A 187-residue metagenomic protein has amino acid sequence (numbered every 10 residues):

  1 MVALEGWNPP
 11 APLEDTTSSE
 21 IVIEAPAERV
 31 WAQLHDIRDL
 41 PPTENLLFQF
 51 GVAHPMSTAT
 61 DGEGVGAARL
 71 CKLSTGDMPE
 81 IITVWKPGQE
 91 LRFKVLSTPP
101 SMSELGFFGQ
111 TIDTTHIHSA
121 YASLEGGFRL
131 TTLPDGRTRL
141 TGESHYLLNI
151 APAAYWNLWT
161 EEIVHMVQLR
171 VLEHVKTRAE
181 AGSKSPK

Functional and structural regions predicted by a protein language model:
M1-G62, S74-P79: Hydrophobic ligand-binding cavity/cleft-lining segments
G6-N8, A67-R69, T111-H118: Short, P/G- and charge-enriched loop/turn segments at secondary-structure junctions
E14-E20, A68, D77, E90 (+2 more regions): Intrinsic-disorder/low-complexity, polar/charged segments enriched in Ser/Thr/Lys/Arg/Asp/Glu/Gln
G66-R69, W159-E161: Active-site rim elements
Q89-T98: Short, solvent-exposed secondary-structure boundary/capping segments
V95, M102-T177, P186: Beta-strand/loop substructures that line and gate deep hydrophobic ligand-binding cavities in soluble
